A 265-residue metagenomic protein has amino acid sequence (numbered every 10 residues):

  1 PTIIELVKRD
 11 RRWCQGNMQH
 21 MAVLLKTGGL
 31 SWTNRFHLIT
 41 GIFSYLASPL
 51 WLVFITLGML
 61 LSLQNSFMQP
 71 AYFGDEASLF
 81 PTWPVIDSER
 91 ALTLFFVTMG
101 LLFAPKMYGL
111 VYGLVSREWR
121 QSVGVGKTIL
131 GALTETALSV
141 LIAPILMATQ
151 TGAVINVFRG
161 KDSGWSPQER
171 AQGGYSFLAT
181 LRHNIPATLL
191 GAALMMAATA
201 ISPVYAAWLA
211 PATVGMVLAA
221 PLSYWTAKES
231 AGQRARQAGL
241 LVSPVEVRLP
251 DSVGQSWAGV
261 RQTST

Functional and structural regions predicted by a protein language model:
P1-E5: Active-site donor/metal-binding and catalytic loop motifs of nucleotide-sugar-dependent glycosylation enzymes
R9, W13-A206: Basic/Trp-rich segment in TM-proximal cytosolic loops or flexible interdomain/linker regions
E169, G173, F177-T265: C-terminal amphipathic alpha-helical interaction region
